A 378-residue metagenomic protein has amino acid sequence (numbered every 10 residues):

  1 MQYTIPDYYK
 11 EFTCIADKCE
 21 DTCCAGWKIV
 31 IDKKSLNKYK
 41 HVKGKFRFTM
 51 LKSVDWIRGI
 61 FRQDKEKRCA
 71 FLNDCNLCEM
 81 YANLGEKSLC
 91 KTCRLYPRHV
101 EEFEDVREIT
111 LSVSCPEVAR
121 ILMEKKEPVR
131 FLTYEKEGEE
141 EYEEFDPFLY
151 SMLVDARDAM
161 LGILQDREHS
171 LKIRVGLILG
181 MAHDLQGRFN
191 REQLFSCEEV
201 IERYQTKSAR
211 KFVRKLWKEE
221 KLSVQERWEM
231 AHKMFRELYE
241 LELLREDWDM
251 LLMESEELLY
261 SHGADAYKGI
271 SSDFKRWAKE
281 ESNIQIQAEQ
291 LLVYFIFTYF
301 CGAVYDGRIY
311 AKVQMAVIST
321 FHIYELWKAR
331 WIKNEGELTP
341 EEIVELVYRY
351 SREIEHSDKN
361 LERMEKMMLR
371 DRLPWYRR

Functional and structural regions predicted by a protein language model:
M1-F46: General N-terminal leader/first-domain-start detector
I5, D74, A303-D306: Short linear interaction motifs
E11-K18, P128-T133, Q225: Short, compositionally biased low-complexity segments
F12-I29, D64-H99, S112-A119: Local cysteine-cluster metal-coordination motifs and their immediate loop/turn environment, predominantly Fe-S cluster
C14, N83, D146, Y150 (+1 more regions): Short, charged/polar micro-motifs that form catalytic or ligand-binding hotspots
W27-E66, A70-C75: Membrane helical hairpin/interfacial module
L84-H183: Internal, well-ordered alpha/beta segment that forms a basic, Gly-enriched binding/recognition surface
S170-R378: Hydrophobic, aromatic-lined core segments that form the binding pocket/scaffold for planar heteroaromatic ligands
